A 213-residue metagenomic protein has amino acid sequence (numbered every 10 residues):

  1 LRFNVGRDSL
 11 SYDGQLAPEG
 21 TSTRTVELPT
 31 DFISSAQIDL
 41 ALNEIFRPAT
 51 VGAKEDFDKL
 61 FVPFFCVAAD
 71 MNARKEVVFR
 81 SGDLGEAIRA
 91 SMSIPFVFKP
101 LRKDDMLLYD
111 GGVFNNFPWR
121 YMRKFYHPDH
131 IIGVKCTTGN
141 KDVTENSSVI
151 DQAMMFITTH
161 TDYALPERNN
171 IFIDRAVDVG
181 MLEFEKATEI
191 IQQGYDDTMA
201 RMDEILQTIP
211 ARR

Functional and structural regions predicted by a protein language model:
L1-R213: Patatin-like phospholipase
